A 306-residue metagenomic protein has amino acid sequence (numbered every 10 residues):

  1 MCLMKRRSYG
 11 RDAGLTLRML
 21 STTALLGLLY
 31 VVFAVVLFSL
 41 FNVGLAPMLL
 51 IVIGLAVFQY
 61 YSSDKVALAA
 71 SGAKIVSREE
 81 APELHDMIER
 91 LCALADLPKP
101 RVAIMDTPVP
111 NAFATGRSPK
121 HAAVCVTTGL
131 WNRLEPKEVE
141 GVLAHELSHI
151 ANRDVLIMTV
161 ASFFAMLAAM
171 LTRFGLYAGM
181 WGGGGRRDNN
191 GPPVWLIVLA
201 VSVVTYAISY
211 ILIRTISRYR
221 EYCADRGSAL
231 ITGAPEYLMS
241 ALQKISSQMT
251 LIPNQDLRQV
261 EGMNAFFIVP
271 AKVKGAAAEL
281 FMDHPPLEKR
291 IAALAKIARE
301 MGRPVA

Functional and structural regions predicted by a protein language model:
M1-F113, A161-Y222, T232, S246-T250 (+1 more regions): Hydrophobic or amphipathic, alpha-helical segments that drive membrane association/targeting
D64, I88, V126, H145 (+2 more regions): Divalent metal-coordination and catalytic microenvironments
A69, A123-T128: Short, aliphatic-rich beta-strand segments
V76, T128-G141, L212: Short pre-active-site segment immediately N-terminal to the catalytic Zn-binding motif
L91, H149-I150, G227, I231: Short alpha-helical functional segments enriched in proximate histidine and acidic residues
L97-H121, G182-N190, S228-A306: Active-site-proximal gating segments in proteases and membrane effectors
C125, E135-A151, L156: Short alpha-helix carrying the canonical HExxH Zn2+-binding catalytic motif
L147-F163, G175, P235-E236: Catalytic Zn2+-binding segment of zinc metalloproteases
